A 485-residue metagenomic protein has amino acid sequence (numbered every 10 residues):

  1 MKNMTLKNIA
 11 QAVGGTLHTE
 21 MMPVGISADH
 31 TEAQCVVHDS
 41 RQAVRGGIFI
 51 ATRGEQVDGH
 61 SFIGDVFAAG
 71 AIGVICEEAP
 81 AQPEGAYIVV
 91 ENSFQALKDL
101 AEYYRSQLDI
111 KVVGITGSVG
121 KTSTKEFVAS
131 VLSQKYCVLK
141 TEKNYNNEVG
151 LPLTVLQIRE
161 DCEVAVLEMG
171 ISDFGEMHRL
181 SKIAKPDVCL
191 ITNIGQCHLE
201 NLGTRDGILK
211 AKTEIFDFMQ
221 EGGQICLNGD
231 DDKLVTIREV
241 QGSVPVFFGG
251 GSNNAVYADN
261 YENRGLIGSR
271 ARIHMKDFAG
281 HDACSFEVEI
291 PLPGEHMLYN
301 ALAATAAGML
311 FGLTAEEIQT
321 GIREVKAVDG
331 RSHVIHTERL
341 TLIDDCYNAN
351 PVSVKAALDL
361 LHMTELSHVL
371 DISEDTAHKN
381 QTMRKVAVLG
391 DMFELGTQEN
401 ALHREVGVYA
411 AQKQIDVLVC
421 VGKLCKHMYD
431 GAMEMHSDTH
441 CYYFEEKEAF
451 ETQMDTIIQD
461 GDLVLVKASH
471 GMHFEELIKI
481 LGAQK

Functional and structural regions predicted by a protein language model:
M1-D99, Y103, L395, V408-Y409 (+1 more regions): N-terminal leader/targeting and accessory segments in enzymes
I9, G47, V66, L100 (+14 more regions): Residue-level signal for inorganic ion chemistry
Q11, A96-G229, K233-Q241, T456 (+1 more regions): Phosphate-binding loop of NTP-binding sites
A12, C76-E84, L190-L342, L370-T376 (+4 more regions): Acidic, Mg2+-coordinating active-site environments of NTP-dependent enzymes
Q56, V328, C346, N350-H436: Active-site beta-alpha connecting loops in nucleotide-dependent enzymes
I88-N92, H440-F450: Short acidic-hydrophobic, aromatic-tinged amphipathic segments that line or gate anion-handling sites
I115, K121, D329-R331, L463 (+1 more regions): ATP-dependent carboxylate/acyl-activation modules
